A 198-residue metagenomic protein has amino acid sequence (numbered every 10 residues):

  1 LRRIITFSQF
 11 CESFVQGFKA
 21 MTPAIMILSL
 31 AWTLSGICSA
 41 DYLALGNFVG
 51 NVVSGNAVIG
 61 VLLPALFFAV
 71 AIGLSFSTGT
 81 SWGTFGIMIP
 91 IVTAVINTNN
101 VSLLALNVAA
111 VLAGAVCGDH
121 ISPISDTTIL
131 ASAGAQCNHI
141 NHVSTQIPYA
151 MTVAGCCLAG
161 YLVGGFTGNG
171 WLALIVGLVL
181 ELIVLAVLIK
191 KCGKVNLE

Functional and structural regions predicted by a protein language model:
L1-A44, V61-G73: Core transmembrane alpha-helical segments of multi-pass membrane transporters/permeases
R2-S8, G36-V49, S77-G79, C157-W171: Transmembrane helix-loop junctions in multi-pass membrane proteins
Q9-A20, N47-G55, I129, A133 (+1 more regions): Short amphipathic alpha-helical coupling elements at transmembrane boundaries
I25-A31, N56-V95, N99, L104 (+1 more regions): Hydrophobic alpha-helical transmembrane segments of multi-pass integral membrane proteins, predominantly secondary
N100-S102, A135-M151: Membrane-interface alpha-helices at helix entry/exit sites of multi-pass transporters
A113-S122, S144-G160: Membrane-embedded alpha-helical segments of transport systems, primarily multispan ion/solute transporters
L172-L185: Small-residue-rich transmembrane alpha-helices that serve as helix-helix interface/gating elements in multipass
A186-E198: Membrane-interface capping segments at transmembrane-helix boundaries
